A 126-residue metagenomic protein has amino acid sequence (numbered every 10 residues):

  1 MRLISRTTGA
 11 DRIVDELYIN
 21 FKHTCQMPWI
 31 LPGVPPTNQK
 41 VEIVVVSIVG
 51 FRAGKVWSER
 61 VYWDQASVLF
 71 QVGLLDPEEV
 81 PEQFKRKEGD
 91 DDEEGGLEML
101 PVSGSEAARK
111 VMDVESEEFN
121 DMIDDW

Functional and structural regions predicted by a protein language model:
M1-W126: C-terminal and inter-domain tail/linker signature
